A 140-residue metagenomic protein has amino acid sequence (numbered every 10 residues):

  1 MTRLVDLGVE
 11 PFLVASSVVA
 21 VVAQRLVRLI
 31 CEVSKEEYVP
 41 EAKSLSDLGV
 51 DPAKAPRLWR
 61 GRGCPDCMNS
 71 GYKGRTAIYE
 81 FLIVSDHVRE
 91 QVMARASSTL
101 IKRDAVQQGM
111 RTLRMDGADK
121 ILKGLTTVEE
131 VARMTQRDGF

Functional and structural regions predicted by a protein language model:
M1-F140: Short, flexible helix-loop junctions that flank or precede catalytic/ligand sites
